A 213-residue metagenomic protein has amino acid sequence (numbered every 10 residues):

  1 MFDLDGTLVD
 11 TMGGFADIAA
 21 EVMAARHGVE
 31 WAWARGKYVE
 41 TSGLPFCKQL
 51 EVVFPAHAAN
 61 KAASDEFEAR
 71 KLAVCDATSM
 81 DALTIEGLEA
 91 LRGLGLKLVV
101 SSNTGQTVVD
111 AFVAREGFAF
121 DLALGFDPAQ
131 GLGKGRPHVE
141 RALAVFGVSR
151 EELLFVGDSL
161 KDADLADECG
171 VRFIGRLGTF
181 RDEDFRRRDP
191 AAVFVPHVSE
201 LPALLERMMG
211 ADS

Functional and structural regions predicted by a protein language model:
M1-E89, G93: N-terminal helical cap/lid subdomain that shapes the substrate entry/recognition surface in HAD-like hydrolases
M1-F2, G210-S213: Non-catalytic pre-domain segments flanking phosphatase-related domains
W33-R35, F120-L122, R150-L153: Short acidic capping loops at alpha-helix termini that bridge into adjacent secondary structure
K37-Y38, F118-G133: A short, structured active-site edge motif that brings together acidic residues
L72-V100, Q106-A114, G133-R136: Short, acidic loop-to-helix structural element flanking the phosphoryl-transfer center in phosphate-processing enzymes
I85-G93, L143, A163-D167: Surface-exposed amphipathic alpha-helices with a cationic face
G135-A163: Conserved Lys-Pro-Asp/Glu-containing loop-to-beta segment of HAD-superfamily phosphomonoesterases, centered on
L154-F194: Acidic, Mg2+-coordinating phosphoryl-transfer loop and its flanking beta/alpha structural elements, shared across
